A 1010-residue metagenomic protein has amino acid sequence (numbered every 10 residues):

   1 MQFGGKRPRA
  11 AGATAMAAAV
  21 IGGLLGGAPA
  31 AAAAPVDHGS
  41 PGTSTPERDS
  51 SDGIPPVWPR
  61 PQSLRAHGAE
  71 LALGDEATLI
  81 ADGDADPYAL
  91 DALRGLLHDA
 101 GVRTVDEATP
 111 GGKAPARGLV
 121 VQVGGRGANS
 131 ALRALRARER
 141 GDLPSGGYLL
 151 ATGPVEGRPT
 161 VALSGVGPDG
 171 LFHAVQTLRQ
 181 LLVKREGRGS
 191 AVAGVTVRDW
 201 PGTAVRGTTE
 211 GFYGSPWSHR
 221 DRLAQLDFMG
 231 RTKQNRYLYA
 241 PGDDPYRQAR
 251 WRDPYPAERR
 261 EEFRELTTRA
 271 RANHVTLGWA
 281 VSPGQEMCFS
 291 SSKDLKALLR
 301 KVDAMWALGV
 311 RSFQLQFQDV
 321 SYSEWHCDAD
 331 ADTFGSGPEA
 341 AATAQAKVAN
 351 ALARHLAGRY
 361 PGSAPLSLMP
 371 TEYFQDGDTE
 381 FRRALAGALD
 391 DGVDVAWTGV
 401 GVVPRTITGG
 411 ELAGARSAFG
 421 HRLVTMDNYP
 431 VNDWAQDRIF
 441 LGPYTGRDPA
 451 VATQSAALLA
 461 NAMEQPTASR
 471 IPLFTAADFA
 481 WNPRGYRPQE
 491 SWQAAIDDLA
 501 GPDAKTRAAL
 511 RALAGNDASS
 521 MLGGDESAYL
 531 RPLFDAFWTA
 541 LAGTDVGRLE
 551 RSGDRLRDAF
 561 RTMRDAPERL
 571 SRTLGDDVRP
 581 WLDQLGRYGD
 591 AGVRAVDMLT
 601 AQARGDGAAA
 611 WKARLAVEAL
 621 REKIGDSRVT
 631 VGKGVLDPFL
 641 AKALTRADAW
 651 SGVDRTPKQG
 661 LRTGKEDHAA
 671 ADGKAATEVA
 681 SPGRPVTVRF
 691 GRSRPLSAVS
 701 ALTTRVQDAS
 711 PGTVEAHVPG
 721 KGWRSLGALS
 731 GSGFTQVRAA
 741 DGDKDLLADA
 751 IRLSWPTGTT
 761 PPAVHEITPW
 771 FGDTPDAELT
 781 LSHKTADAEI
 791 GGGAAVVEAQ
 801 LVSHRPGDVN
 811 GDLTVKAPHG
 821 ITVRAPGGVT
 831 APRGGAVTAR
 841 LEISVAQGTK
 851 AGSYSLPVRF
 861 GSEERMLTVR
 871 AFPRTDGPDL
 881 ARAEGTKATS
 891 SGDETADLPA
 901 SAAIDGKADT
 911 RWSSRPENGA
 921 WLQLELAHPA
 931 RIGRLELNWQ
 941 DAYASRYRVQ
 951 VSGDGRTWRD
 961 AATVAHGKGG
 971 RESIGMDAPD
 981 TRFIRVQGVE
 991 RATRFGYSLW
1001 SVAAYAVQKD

Functional and structural regions predicted by a protein language model:
Q2-G12, A17, I21-G23, A34-E156 (+2 more regions): Acidic, contiguous N-terminal accessory segments
L143-K301, A307-R311: Feature activates predominantly on carbohydrate-active enzymes
V183-G187, F212, A249, R311 (+1 more regions): Catalytic-core regions of glycoside hydrolase
R487-K658: C-terminal functional modules
A619, G625-R628, P638-L696, L702-P711 (+9 more regions): Disordered, acidic Ser/Thr/Pro-rich linker "stalks" and the adjacent N-terminal cap of the next globular domain
V686-V688, T735-V737, G827, G835-L841 (+2 more regions): Short strand-edge motifs at loop-to-beta-strand transitions and within beta-strands of extracellular beta-rich domains
D708-F771, D941-Q1008: Trp- and acidic/polar-enriched beta-sheet ligand-binding modules for extracellular glycan and matrix recognition
T774-P878: Long beta-sheet-rich domains in secretory-pathway and surface-associated proteins
